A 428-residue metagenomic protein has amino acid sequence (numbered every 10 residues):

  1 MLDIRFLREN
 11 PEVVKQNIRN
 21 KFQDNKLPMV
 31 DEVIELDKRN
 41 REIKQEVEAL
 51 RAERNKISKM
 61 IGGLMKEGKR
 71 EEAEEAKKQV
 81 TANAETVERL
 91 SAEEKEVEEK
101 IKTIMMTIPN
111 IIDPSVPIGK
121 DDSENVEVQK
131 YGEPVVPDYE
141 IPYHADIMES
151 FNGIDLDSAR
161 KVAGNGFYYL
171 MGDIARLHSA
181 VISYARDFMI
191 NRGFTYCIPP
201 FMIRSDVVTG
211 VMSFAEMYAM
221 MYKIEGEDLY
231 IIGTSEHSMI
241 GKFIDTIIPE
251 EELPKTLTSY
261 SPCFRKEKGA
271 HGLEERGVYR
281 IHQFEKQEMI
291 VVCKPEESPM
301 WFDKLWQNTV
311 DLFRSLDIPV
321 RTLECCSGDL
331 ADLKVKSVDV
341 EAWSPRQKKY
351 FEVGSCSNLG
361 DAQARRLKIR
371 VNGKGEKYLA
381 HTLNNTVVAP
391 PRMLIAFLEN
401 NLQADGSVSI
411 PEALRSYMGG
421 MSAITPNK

Functional and structural regions predicted by a protein language model:
M1-P134, E149, G153: N-terminal alpha-helical targeting/anchoring segments
L27, K130-K428: TRNA-recognition modules of translation machinery and tRNA-sensing kinases, especially anticodon-binding
